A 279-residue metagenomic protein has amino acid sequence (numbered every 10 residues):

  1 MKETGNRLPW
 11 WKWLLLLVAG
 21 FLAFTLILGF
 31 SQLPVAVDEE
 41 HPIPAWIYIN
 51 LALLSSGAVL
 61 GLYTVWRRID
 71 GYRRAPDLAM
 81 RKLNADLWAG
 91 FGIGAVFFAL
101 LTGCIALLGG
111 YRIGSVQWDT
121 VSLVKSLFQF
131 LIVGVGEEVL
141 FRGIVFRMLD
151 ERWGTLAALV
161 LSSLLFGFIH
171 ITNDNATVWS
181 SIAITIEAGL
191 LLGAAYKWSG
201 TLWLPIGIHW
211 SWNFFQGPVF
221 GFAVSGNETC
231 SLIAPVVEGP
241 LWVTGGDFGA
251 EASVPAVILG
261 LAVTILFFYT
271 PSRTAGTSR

Functional and structural regions predicted by a protein language model:
M1-R74, G217-R279: N-terminal, membrane-interfacial amphipathic/helix-forming hydrophobic leader that caps and precedes the first
L14-V18, I49-N50, L87-G92, L123-V124 (+4 more regions): Hydrophobic alpha-helical transmembrane segments
F21-I27, F98-C104, S163-T172, S211-V219: Aromatic-anchored segments of alpha-helical transmembrane domains
G29, S181-L241: Functionally important transmembrane alpha-helices
F30-I49, D70-V139, F146-E151: Juxtamembrane helix-loop-helix connectors linking adjacent transmembrane helices in multi-pass membrane enzymes
L53-A58, L123-F128, G136, A183-E187 (+1 more regions): Membrane-embedded alpha-helical segments of multi-pass membrane proteins, especially the transmembrane helices
A95, A99-L101, F130, G134 (+2 more regions): Small-polar-interrupted transmembrane alpha-helices in polytopic inner-membrane proteins
G136-L161, A194-T201: Membrane-interface helix/loop boundary segments of multi-pass membrane proteins
